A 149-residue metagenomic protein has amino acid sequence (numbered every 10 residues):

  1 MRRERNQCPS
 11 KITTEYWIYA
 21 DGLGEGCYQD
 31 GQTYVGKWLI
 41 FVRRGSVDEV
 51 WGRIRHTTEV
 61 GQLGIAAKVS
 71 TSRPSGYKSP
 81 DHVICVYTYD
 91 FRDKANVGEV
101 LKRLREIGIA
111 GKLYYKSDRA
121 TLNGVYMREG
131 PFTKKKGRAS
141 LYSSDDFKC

Functional and structural regions predicted by a protein language model:
M1-C149: Structured alpha/beta or helical-core interaction and ligand-binding surfaces enriched in interleaved
